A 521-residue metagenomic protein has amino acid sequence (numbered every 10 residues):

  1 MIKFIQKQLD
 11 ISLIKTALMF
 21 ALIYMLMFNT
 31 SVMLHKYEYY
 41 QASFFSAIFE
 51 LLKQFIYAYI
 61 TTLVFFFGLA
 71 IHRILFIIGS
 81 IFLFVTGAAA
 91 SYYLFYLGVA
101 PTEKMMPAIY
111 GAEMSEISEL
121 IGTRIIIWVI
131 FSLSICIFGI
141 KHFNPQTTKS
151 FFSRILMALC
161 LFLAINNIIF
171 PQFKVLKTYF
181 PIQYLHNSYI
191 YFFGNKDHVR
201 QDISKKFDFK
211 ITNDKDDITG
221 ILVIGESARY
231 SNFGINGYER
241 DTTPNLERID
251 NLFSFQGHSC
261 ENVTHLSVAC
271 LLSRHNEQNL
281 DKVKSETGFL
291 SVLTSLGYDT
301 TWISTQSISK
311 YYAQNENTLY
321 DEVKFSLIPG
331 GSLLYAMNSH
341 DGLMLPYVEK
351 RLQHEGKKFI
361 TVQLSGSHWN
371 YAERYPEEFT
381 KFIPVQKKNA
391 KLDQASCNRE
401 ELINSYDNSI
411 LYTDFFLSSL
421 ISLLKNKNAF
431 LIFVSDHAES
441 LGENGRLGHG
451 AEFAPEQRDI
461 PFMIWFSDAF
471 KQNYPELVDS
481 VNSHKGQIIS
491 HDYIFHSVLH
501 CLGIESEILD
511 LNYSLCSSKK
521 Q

Functional and structural regions predicted by a protein language model:
M1-F180: Transmembrane and membrane-interface helices of multi-pass, inner-membrane envelope-modifying transferases
M1-I14, F143-F151, L352-H354, L424-K427 (+2 more regions): Short, Lys/Arg-enriched, disordered terminal segments
A58-L63, P346-E349, Q353, Q386-F433 (+2 more regions): A long, amphipathic alpha-helix that forms part of the scaffold/cap immediately adjacent to metal-dependent active
G68-F84, L97, V292-W302, R351-H354 (+6 more regions): Catalytic cores of PAPS-dependent sulfotransferases and nucleotide-sugar/CMP/GDP-dependent glycosyltransferases
I169-V223, S227-N389, D459, S490-S518: Active-site-proximal alpha/beta segments of enzymes that process anionic O-linked groups
D208-I211, R446-F453, N482-S483: Short, P/G- and charge-enriched loop/turn segments at secondary-structure junctions
G237-D241, A429-Y474, L509-L511, S518: Histidine-centered active-site microenvironments of extracellular/periplasmic hydrolases and transferases
L280-S285, E400-L411, E452-R458, A469-V498 (+1 more regions): A short beta-strand-to-alpha-helix junction
